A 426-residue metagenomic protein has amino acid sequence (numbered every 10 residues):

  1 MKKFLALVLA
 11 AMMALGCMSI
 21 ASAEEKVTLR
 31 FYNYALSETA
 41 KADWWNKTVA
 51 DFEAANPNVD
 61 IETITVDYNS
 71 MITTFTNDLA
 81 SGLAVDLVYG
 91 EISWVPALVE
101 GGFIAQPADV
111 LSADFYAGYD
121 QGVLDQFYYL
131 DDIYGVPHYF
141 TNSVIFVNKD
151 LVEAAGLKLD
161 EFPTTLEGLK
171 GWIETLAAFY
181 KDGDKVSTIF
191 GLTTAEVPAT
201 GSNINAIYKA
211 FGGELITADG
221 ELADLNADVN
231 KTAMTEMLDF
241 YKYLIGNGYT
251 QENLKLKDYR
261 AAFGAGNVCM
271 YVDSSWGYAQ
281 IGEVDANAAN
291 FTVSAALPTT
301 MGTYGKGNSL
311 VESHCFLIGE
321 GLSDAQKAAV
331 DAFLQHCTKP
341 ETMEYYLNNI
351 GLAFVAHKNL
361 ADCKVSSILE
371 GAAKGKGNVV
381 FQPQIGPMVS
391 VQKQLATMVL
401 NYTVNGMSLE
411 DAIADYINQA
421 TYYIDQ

Functional and structural regions predicted by a protein language model:
A6, S19-E100, Y116, A286 (+4 more regions): Conserved N-terminal structural module of periplasmic/extracytoplasmic solute-binding proteins
A54-A55, D60, A155, T235 (+2 more regions): Extracytoplasmic/periplasmic substrate-recognition and gating elements
T65-T74, S93, T164-G168, Q251-A265: Short helix-initiation/N-cap motifs at beta->coil->alpha
G90-V144, D184-K185, T200-I207, N290-P298 (+1 more regions): Hinge/lid segment of periplasmic solute-binding proteins
D125-Q126, A289, A296-P298, Y346-N401: Long, aromatic- and glycine/proline-rich binding clefts that accommodate carbohydrate-like moieties
L130-H138, S143, G168-A223, V268: Extracytoplasmic/periplasmic solute-binding protein
E153, L159, G246, E344 (+1 more regions): Conserved C-terminal helix/tail region of periplasmic/extracytoplasmic solute-binding proteins
K170-T175, D219-E252: Glycine-centered hinge/linker elements that transmit conformational signals in sensory and ligand-binding systems
